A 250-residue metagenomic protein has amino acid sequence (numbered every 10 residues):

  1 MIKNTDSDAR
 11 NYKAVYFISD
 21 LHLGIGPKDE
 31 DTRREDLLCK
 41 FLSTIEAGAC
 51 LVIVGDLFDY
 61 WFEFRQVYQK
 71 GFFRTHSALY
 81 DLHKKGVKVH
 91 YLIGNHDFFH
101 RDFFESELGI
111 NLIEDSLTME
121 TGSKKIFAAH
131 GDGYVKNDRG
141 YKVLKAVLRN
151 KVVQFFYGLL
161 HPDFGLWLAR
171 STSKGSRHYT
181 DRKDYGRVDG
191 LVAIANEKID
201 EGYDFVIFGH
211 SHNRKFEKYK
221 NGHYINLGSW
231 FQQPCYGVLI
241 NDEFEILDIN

Functional and structural regions predicted by a protein language model:
I2-A14, I18, L23-T121: Core catalytic region of metal-dependent phosphoesterases/phosphodiesterases, especially metallo-beta-lactamase-like
F17, K125-A129, K136, I225-N226: Short hydrophobic-aromatic micro-motifs
S19-H22, D56-L57, N95-H96, G131-D132 (+3 more regions): Active-site metal-binding loops of divalent metal-dependent hydrolases
D59-L82, H161-P162, S173-Y203: N-terminal short leaders/motifs
F98-D102, A128-A129, V135-D138: Short, well-ordered, mixed-charge alpha-helical segments that flank or form enzyme active sites
G109-E114, D132, D138-L144, Y185-L247: Conserved beta-sheet core of the metallophosphoesterase superfamily
T121-G122, K220: Structural motif
G131-G190: Active-site-proximal loop/helix segment associated with metal-binding centers of metalloenzymes
